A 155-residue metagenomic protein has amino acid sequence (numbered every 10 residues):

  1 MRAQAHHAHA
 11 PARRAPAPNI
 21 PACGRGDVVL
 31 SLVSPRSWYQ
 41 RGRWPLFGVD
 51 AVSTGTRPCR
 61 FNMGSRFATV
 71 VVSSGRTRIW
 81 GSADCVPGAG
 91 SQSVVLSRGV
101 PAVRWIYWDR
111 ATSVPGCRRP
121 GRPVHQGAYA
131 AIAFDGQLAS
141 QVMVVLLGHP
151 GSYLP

Functional and structural regions predicted by a protein language model:
M1-S97, F134, L138-P155: Primarily secretory-pathway and cell-envelope proteins
R43, V100, H125-G127: Residue-level preference for beta-strand/loop junctions
C85-P115: Intrinsically disordered, low-complexity Pro/Gly/Ser/Thr-rich segments with frequent PxxP/GP/PP motifs and embedded
A111-C117, Q137-Q141: Short acidic/polar inter-strand loop motif in beta-rich domains
S113-G127: Short glycine/proline/serine/threonine-rich loop/turn segments at secondary-structure transition edges
G127-A133: A short tyrosine-centered beta-strand micro-motif
